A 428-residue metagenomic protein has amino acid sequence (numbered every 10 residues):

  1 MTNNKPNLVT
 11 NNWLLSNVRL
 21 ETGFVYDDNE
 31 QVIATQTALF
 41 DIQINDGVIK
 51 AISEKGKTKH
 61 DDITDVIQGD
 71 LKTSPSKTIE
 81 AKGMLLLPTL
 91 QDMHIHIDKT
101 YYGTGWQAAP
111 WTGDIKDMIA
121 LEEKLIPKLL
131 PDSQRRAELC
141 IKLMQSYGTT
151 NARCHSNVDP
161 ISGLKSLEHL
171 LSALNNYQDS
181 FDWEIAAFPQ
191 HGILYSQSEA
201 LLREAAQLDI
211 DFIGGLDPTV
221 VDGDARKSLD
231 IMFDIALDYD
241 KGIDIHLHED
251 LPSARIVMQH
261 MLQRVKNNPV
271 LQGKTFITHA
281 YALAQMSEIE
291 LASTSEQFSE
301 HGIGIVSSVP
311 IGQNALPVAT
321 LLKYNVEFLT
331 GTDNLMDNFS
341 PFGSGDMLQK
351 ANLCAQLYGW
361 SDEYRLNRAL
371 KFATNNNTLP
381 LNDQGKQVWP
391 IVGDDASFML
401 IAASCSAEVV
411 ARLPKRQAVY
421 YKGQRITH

Functional and structural regions predicted by a protein language model:
M1-K72: N-terminal metal-binding scaffold of metallo-dependent hydrolase/deaminase domains
P6-N17, K59-W111: Replace "His-x-His-based motif
L86, G103-H155, I161-N176, L201-A206 (+1 more regions): Alpha-helical scaffold segments that flank or form the walls of functional sites
P88-T100, S156, G242-L251: Histidine-centered catalytic micro-motifs
T100-S133, V257-F276, T294, S344-S361: Active-site gating loops and adjacent loop-to-helix segments of metal-dependent hydrolytic enzymes
D182, A187-S196, Q207-L316, M336: Active-site core of metal-dependent hydrolases
N267-T275, A319-I401: His/Asp/Glu-enriched, well-ordered alpha-helical/loop segment that forms or immediately abuts the divalent-metal
W389-H428: C-terminal cap of metal-dependent C-N hydrolases
